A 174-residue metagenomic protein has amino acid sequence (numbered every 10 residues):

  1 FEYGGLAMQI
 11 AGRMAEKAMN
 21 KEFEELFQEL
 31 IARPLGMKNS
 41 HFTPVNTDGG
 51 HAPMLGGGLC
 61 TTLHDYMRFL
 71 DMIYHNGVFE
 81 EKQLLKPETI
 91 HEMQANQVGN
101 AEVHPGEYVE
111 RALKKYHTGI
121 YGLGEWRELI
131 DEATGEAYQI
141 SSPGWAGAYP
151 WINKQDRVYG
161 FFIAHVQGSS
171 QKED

Functional and structural regions predicted by a protein language model:
F1-C60: Catalytic-site signature segments of enzymes, centered on catalytic residues
A11, I31, Y66-F69, R157-G160: Residue-level preference for non-acidic, small/hydrophobic
E16, D71-E81: Non-catalytic, well-ordered alpha-helical segments in soluble enzyme domains
R33, R68-D71, H91, A95: Generic alpha-helical structural context detector
K38-H64, A95-F161: Active-site Gly/Thr loop motif
Q83-E92, V103: A penicillin-recognizing enzyme superfamily signal
V166-S169: A short acidic/small-residue loop/turn micro-motif
E173-D174: Surface-exposed amphipathic alpha-helical segments
